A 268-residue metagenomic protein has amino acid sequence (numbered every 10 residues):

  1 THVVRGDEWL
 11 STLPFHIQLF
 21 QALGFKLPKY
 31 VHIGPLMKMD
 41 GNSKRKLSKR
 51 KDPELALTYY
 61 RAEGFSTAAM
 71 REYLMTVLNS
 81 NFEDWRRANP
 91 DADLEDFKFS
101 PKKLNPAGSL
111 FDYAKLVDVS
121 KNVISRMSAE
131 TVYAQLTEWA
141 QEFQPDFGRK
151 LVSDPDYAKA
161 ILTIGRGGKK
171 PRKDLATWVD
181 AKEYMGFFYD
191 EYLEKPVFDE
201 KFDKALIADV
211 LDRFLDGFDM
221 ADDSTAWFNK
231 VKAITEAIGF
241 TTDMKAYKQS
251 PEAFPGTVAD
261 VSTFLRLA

Functional and structural regions predicted by a protein language model:
T1-K46, A56, T225-P255: Active-site cores that bind ATP or allylic diphosphates and position pyrophosphate for catalysis
S11, Q21-K204, A208, A268: Catalytic adenosine-cofactor/nucleotide-binding cores of aminoacyl-tRNA synthetases and other
I17, L57-T58, V117-S120, T137 (+4 more regions): Amphipathic alpha-helical segments within well-ordered protein domains
M75, E236-G239, R266: Hydrophobic alpha-helix feature that most strongly marks membrane-spanning transmembrane helices and their immediate
K201-L206, V210-F218, T225-K232, K245-K248: Substrate/ligand-engaging "lid" and interaction regions
A253, T257-A268: Amphipathic alpha-helical/coiled-coil segments positioned at domain termini
